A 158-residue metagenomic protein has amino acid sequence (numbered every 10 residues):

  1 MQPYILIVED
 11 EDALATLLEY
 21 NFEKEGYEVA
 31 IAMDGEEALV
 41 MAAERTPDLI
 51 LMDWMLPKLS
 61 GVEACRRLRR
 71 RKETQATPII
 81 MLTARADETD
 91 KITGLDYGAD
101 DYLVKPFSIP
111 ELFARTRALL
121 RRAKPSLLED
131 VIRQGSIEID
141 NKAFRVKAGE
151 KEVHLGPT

Functional and structural regions predicted by a protein language model:
P3-Y4, A118-T158: Short, Lys/Arg-enriched segments at the junction into DNA-binding effector domains of transcriptional regulators
E9: Conserved acidic carboxylate
A15, P57-S60, D87, K105: The feature encodes the CheY-like receiver
T16-K24: Charged docking surfaces used in two-component/phosphorelay signaling
G26-M33, M41: Short hydrophobic/Thr-rich beta-strand motif most characteristic of the beta2 strand and flanking loop of CheY-like
D34-E37, S60-E63: Acidic catalytic/metal-coordinating carboxylates
R45-L51, L56: Active-site beta3 strand of CheY-like receiver
R66-R71, A76-R133: Basic, amphipathic DNA-recognition helix from helix-turn-helix-like DNA-binding domains
